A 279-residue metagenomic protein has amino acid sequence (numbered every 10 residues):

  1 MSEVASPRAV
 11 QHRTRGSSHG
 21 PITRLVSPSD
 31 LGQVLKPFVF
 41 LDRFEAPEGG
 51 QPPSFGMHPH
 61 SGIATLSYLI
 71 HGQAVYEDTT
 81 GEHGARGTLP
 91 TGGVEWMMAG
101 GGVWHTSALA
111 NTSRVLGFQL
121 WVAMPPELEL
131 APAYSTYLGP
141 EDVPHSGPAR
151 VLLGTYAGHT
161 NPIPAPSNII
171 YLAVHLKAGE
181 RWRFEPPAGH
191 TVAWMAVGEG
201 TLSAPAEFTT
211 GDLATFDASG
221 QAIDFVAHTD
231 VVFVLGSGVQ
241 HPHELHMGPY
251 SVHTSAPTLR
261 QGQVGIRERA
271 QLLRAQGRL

Functional and structural regions predicted by a protein language model:
M1-L279: Jelly-roll (double-stranded beta-helix
